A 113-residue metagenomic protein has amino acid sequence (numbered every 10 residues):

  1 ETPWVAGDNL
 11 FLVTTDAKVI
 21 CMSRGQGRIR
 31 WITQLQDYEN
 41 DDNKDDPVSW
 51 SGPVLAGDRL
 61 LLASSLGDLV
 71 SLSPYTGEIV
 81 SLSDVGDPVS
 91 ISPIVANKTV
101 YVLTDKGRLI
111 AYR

Functional and structural regions predicted by a protein language model:
E1-A6, L10-G25, I32-T33: Flexible, glycine-rich surface segments
E1-G7, I32-V54, L82-V95: Extracytoplasmic beta-rich repeat domains
T14-T15, G57, S64-S65, T104-D105: Structural signature of WD-repeat beta-propellers
A17-K18, G25-R28, I32-L35, V48-W50 (+3 more regions): Residue-level hotspots at or immediately adjacent to binding/recognition sites across diverse folds
I20, V70-S71, I110: WD40 beta-propeller blade core
S23-Q26, S73-G77, R113: Short loop/turn segments that connect beta-strands within beta-propeller blades
D87-R113: Blade-level signature of beta-propeller repeat domains, shared across WD40, Kelch, NHL, RCC1 and BNR/Asp-box propellers
